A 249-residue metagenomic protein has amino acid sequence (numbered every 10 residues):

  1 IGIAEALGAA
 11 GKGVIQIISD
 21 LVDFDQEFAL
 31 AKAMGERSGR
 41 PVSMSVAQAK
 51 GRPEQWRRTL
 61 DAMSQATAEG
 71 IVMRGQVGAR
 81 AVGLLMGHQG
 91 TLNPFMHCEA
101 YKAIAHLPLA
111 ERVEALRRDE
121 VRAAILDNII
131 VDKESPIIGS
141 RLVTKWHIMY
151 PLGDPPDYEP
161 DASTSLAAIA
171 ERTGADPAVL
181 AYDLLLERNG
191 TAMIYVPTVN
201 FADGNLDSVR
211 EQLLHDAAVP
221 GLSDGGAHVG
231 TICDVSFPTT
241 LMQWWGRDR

Functional and structural regions predicted by a protein language model:
I1-G8, G13-R249: Active-site neighborhoods of metal-dependent hydrolases
